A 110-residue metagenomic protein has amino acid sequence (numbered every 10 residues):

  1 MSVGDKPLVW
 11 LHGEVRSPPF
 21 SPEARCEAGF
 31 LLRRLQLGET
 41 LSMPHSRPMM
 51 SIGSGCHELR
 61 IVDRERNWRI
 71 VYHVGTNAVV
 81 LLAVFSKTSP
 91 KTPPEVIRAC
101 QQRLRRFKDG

Functional and structural regions predicted by a protein language model:
M1-N67, T76-V79, S86-G110: Basic, Lys/Arg-enriched alpha-helical interface segments
